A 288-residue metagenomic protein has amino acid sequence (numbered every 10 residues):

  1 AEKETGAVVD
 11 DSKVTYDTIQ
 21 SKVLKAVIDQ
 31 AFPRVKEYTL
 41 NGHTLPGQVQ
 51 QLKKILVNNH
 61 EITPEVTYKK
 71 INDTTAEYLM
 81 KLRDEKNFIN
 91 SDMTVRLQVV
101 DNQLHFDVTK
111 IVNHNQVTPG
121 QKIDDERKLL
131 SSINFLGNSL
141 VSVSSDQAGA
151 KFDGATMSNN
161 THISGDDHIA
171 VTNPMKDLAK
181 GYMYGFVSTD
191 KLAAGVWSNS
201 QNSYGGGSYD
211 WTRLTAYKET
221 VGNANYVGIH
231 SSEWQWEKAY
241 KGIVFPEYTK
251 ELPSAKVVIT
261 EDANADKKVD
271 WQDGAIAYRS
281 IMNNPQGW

Functional and structural regions predicted by a protein language model:
A1-V9, T15-W288: Carbohydrate-recognition beta-sandwich/jelly-roll modules in extracellular/periplasmic carbohydrate-active proteins
